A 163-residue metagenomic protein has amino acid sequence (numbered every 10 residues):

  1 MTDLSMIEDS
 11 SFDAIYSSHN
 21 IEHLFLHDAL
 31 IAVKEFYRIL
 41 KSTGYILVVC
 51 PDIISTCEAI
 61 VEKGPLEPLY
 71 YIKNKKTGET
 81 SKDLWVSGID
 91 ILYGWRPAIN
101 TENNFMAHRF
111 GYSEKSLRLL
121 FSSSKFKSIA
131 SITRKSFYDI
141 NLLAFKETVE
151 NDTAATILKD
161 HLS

Functional and structural regions predicted by a protein language model:
M1-D3, V33-K34: A generic local structural motif
T2-I15: A short acidic, Gly/Pro-enriched loop at the edge of an enzyme's catalytic core that lines a small-molecule cofactor
D3, E22-H23, S55: Active-site micro-motifs of SAM-dependent methyltransferase domains
L4, S18, M106: Generic anion/oxyanion-binding catalytic loop in active/binding sites
D13-H27: A short SAM/SAH-binding and catalytic strip from SAM-dependent methyltransferases
D28-Y37, K41, Y45-S163: S-adenosyl-L-methionine-dependent methyltransferase catalytic module, highlighting the catalytic core
